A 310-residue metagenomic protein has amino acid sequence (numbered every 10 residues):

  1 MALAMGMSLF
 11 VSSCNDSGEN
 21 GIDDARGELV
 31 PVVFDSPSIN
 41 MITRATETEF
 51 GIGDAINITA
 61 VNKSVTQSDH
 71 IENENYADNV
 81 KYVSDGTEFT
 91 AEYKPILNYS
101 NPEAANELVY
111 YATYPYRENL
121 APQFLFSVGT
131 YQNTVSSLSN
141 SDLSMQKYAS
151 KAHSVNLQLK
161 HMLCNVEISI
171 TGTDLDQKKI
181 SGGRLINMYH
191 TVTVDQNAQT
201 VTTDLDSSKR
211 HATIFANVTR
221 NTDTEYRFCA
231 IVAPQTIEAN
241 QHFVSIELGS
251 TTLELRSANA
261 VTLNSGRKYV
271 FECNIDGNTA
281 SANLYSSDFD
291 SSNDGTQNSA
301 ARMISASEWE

Functional and structural regions predicted by a protein language model:
F10-S13: C-terminal motif of bacterial Sec signal peptides marking the signal peptidase cleavage site
G18-K179, T224-A233, N264-R267, C273 (+2 more regions): Short, low-hydrophobicity acidic/polar segments
V61-T66, M188-H190, G249-T251: Change "in extracellular beta-sheet-rich domains … of secreted and cell-surface proteins" to "in beta-sheet-rich domains
S68-E88, D195-N221, R256-N259: Solvent-exposed serine/threonine-rich low-complexity stretches and specific carbohydrate-binding patches
N106-P115, A239-G249: Short, aromatic- and glycine-rich surface loops/edge beta-strands on solvent-exposed regions
S150, Q158-H161, N165-C229, E238-Q241: Short helix-loop boundary/capping segments
Q241-E308: Long, compositionally biased interface segments
